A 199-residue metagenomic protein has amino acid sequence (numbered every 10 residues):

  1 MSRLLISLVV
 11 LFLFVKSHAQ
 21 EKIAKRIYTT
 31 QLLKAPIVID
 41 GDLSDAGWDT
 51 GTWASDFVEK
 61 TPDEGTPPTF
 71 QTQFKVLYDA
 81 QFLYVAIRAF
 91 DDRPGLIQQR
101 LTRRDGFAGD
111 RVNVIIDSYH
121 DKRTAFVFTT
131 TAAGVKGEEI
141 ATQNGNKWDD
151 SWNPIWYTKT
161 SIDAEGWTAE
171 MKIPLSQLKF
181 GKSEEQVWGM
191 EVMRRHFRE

Functional and structural regions predicted by a protein language model:
M1-A24: Bacterial Sec-dependent N-terminal signal peptides
Q20-E199: Structural preference for beta-rich elements and adjacent junctions enriched in aromatics
